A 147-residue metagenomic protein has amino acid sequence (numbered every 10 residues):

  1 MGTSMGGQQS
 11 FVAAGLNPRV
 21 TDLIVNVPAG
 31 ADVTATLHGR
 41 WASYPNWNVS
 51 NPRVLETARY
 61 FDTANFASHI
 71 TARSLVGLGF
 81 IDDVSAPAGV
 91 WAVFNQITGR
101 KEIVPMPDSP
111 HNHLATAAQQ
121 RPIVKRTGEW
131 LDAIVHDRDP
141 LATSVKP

Functional and structural regions predicted by a protein language model:
M1-G2, N26: Short beta-strand immediately N-terminal to the catalytic nucleophile in serine-hydrolase-like folds
G2-G6, S10: Gly/Ala-rich beta-loop-alpha elbow adjacent to hydrolase catalytic centers
Q8-Q9, A88, P122: Conserved active-site and cofactor/substrate-binding residues in soluble primary-metabolism enzymes
Q9-R53, P105, A115-T116: Hydrolase active-site cap/lid region
P18-D22, T71-R73, G99-K101: Loop/turn elements at helix/coil->beta-strand transitions in domains of secreted/extracellular proteins
A29, I81-D82, P110: Catalytic metal-binding/acid-base residues of hydrolase active sites
T34-W91, N95-I97: The feature captures the conserved acid-bearing segment of alpha/beta-hydrolase catalytic domains
N95-P147: C-terminal catalytic histidine-bearing segment of alpha/beta-hydrolase fold enzymes
